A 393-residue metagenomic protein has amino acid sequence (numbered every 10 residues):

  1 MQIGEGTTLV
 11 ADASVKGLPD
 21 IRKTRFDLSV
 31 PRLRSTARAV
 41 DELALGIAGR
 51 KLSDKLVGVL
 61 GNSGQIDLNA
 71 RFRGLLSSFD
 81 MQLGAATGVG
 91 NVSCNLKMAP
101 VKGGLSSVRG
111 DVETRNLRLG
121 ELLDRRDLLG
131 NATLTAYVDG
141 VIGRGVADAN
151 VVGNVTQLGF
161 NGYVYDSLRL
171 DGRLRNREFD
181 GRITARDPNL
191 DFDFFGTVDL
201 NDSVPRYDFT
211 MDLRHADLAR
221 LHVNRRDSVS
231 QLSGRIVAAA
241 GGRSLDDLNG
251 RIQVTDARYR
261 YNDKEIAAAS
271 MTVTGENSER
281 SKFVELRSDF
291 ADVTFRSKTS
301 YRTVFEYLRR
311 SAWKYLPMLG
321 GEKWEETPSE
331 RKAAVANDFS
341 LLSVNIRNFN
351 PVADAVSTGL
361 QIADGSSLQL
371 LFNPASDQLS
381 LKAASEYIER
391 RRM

Functional and structural regions predicted by a protein language model:
M1-M393: Interface amphipathic segments
